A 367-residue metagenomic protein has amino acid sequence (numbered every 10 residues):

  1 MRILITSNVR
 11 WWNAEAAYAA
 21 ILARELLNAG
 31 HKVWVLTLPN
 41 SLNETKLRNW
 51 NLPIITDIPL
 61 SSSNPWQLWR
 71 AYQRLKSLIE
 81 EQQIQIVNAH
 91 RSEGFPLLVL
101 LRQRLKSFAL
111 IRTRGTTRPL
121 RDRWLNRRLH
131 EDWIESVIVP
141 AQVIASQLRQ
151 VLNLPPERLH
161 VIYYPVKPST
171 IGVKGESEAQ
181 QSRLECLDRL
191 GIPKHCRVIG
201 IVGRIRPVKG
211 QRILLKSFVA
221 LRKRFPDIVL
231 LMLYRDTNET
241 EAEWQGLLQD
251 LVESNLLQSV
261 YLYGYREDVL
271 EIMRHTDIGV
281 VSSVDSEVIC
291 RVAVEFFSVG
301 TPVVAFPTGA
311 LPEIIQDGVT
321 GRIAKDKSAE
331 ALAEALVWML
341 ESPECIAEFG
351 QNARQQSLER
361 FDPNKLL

Functional and structural regions predicted by a protein language model:
N13-I21, R197, I201-A220, E287 (+2 more regions): A conserved mid-protein helix/loop that constitutes part of the nucleotide-sugar donor-binding site
L36-T37, P302-A305, I315: Short hydrophobic beta-strand element within catalytic cores of glycosyltransferases and related nucleotide-activated
A89-F95, R114: Short His-centered aromatic/hydrophobic patch
S107-Q142: A conserved, positively charged/aromatic
D188, A331, W338, C345-R360 (+1 more regions): A short, well-ordered alpha-helix in the C-terminal region of glycosyltransferases
W244-G264: Nucleotide-activated donor-binding/catalytic signature segment of Leloir-type glycosyltransferases, i.e., the conserved
R274-V288, T301: Acidic donor-binding loop of glycosyltransferase active sites
D317-G318, R322-A329, W338-E344: Conserved acidic donor-binding segment of nucleotide-sugar-dependent glycosyltransferases
